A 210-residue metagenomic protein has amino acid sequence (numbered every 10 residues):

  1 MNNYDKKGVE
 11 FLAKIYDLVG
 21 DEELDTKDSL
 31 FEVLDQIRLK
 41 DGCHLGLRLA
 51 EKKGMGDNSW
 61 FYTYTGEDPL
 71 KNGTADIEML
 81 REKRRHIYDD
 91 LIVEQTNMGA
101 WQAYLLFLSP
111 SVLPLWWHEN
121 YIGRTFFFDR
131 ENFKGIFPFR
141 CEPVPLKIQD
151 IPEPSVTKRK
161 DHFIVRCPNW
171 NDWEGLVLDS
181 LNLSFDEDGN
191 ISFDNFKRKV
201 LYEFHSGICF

Functional and structural regions predicted by a protein language model:
M1-P145: Extended, low-hydrophobicity segments enriched in charged/polar residues
D17-G20, G73, G123, D150-V156 (+3 more regions): Short, flexible coil/linker elements and helix-boundary hinge sites characteristic of intrinsically disordered
T26, L30-V33, P154-K158, V165 (+1 more regions): Generic structural motif
S29, S59, S109-S111, S155 (+4 more regions): Generic serine detector
V33-Q36, K52, V156, D179-F185: Assembly/interface hotspot detector across virion components, adhesins/toxins, and nucleic-acid enzymes
A50, Y64-T65, D129, T157-R159 (+3 more regions): A structural detector for beta-sheet-dominated domains
T125-V177: Acidic, glycine-rich flexible loop segments
F163-F210: C-terminal, beta-strand-rich globular interaction domains
